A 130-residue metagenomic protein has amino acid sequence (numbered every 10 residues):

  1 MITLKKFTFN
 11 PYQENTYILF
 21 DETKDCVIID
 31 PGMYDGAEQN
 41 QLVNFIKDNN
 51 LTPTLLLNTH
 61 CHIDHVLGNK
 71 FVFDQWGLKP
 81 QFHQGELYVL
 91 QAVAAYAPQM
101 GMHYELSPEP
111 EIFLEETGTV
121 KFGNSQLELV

Functional and structural regions predicted by a protein language model:
M1-N49: Conserved beta-strand hairpin/beta-sheet module of binuclear metal-dependent hydrolase folds, prominently
M1-T3, P98-M102, L127: Short Pro/Gly-enriched beta-strand edge/turn motifs at strand-loop
I2, Q13-E14, E109, E115 (+1 more regions): Short beta-strand-initiation
I18, T119-V130: Core dinuclear metal-dependent hydrolase active-site scaffold
D25-V27, L55, S125: Structural motif
I29, F82, V130: Active-site flanking residues adjacent to catalytic metal/cofactor-binding acidic residues
Y34-G123: Active-site HxH/HxHxD metal-binding segment of metal-dependent hydrolases
